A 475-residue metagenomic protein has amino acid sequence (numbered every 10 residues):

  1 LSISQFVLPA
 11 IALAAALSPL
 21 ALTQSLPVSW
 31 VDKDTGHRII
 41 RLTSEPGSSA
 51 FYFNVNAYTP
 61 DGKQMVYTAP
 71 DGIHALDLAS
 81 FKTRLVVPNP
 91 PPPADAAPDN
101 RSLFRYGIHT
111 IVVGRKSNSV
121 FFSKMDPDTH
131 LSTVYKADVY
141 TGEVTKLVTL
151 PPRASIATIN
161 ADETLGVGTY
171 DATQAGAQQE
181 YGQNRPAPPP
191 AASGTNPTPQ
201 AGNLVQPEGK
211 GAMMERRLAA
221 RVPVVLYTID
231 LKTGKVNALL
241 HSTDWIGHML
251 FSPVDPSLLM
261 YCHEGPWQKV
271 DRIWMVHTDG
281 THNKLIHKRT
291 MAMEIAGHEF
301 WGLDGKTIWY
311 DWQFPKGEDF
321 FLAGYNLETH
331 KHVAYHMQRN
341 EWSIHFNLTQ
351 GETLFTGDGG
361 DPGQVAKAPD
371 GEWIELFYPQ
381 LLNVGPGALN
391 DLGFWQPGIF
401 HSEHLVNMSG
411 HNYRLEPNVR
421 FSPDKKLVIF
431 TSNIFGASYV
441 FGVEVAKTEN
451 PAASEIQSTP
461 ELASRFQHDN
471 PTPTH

Functional and structural regions predicted by a protein language model:
L20-I40, G211, E215-Y227, A388-F394: Blade/loop signatures of beta-propeller domains
W30-A50, G398-M408: A short helix->beta-strand "capping" segment at the edge of beta-propeller domains
S48-V66, P91-S123, P151-D171, H241-C262 (+5 more regions): Conserved beta-propeller blade repeats
D71-A75, T129-K136, A175-G182, R216 (+6 more regions): Structural motif
L78-F81, D138-G142, D230-G234, H277-T281 (+3 more regions): Short loop/turn segments that connect beta-strands within beta-propeller blades
P92-V225, G234-H241: Asp-box/WD-like beta-propeller blade repeats and closely related beta-sheet repeat scaffolds
K306-F321, H336-F400: Loop/turn-rich, solvent-exposed surfaces of beta-rich toroidal or solenoidal domains
L415-P471: Blade-level signature of beta-propeller repeat domains, shared across WD40, Kelch, NHL, RCC1 and BNR/Asp-box propellers
